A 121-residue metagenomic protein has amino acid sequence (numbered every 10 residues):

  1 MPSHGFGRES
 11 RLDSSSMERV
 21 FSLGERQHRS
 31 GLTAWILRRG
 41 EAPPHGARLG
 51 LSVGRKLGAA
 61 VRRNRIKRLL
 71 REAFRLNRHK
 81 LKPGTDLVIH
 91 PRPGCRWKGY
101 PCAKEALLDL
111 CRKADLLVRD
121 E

Functional and structural regions predicted by a protein language model:
M1-E121: Positively charged, solvent-exposed patches that mediate nucleic-acid binding
